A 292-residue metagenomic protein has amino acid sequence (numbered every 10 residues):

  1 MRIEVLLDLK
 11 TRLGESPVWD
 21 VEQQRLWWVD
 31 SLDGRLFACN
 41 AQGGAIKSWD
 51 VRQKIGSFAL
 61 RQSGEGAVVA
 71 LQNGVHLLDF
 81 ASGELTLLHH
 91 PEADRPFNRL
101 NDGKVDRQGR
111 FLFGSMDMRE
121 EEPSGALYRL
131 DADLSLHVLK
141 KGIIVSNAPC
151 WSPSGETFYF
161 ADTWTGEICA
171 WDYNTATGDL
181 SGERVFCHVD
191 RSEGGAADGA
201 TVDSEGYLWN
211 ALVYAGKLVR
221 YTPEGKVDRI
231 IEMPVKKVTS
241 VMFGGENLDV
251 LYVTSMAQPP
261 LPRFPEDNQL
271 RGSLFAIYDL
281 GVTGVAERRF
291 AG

Functional and structural regions predicted by a protein language model:
R2-D8, G44-D50, T86-A93, L134-K141 (+2 more regions): A short beta-strand motif characteristic of beta-propeller blades
L9-Q23, R52-A70, D94-R110, L139-T157 (+2 more regions): Beta-rich, blade/repeat-based domains predominating in secreted/periplasmic proteins but also intracellular
D20-V21, L26-L32, V68-N73, F113-E121 (+3 more regions): Conserved beta-strand positions in repeat-built beta-propeller and related beta-rich domains
R35-F37, G74-H76, G125-Y128, E167-C169 (+2 more regions): A short loop-to-beta-strand structural motif that recurs across blades of beta-propeller domains
E84-K141: Hydrophobic alpha-helical segments and helix pairs
W171, H188-K226: Loop/turn-rich, solvent-exposed surfaces of beta-rich toroidal or solenoidal domains
W171-D179, D279-G284: Short loop/turn segments immediately following beta-strands, especially the blade-tip and inter-blade linker loops
M242-G292: Blade-level signature of beta-propeller repeat domains, shared across WD40, Kelch, NHL, RCC1 and BNR/Asp-box propellers
